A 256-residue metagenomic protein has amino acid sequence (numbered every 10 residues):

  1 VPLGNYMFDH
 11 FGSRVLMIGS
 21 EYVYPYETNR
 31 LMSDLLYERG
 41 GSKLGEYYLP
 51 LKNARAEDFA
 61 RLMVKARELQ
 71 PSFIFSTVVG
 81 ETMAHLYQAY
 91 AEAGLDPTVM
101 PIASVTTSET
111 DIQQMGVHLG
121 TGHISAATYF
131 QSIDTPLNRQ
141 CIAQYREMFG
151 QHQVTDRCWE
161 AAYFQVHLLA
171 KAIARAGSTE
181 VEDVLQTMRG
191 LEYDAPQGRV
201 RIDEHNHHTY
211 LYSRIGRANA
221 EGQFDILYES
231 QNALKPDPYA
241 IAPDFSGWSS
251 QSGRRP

Functional and structural regions predicted by a protein language model:
V1-A93, S132-Q140: Extracellular/periplasmic Venus flytrap/periplasmic-binding protein
L3, M7, Q165-I173: Buried hydrophobic packing segments
F11-R14, R39-L44, L69-F73, D96-P101 (+3 more regions): Loop/turn elements at helix/coil->beta-strand transitions in domains of secreted/extracellular proteins
M17-S20, Q153-E160, V181, V200-R201: Surface-exposed patches in mature extracellular/periplasmic domains of secreted proteins
S20-M32, T110-I112, E160-V166: Extracytoplasmic ligand-binding site segments that recognize negatively charged/polar headgroups
A89-Y163, A174-T179, L227-P256: Extracellular/periplasmic periplasmic-binding protein-like sensory domains
A174-A195: Polar, surface-exposed loop/tail segments that function as active-site lids or cofactor/substrate-recognition elements
R189-P256: Solvent-exposed, acidic/polar segments of extracytosolic/periplasmic ligand-binding ectodomains
